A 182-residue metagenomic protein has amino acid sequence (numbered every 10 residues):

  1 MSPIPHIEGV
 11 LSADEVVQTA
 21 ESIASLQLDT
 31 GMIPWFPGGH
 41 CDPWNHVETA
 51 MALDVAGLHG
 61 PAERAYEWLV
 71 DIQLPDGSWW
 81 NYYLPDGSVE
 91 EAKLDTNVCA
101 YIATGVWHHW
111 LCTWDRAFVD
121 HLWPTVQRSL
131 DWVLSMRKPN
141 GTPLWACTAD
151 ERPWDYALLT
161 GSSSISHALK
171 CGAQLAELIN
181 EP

Functional and structural regions predicted by a protein language model:
M1-G9, V47-P61, Y101-F118, S164-E181: Well-ordered alpha-helical scaffold segments within catalytic/enzyme domains
M1-W44, V55-W79, N140: Low-complexity, Ser/Thr/Pro/Gly-enriched N-terminal "stalk/linker" regions
E21, L28-G39, N81-Y83, E90-A100 (+3 more regions): The feature captures the catalytic groove of carbohydrate-active enzymes
L26, A52, I72, G105 (+3 more regions): Generic structural signal for bulky hydrophobic/aromatic residues embedded in well-ordered secondary structure
H59, R128-S129: Glycine-rich loops and low-complexity Gly/Arg-rich segments that provide flexible linkers or classic glycine-based
R64, H121-P124, R128: Primarily a tetratricopeptide repeat
L69-G87, C99-T104: A short glycine/small-residue-enriched secondary-structure motif
